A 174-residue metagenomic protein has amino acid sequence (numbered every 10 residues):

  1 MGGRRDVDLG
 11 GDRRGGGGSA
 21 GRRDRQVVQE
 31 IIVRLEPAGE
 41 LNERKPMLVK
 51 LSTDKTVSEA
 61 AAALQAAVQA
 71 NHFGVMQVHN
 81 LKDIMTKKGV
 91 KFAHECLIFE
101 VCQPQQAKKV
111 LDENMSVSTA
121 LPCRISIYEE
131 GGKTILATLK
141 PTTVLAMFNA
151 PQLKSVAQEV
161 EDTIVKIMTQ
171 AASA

Functional and structural regions predicted by a protein language model:
M1, D6-A20, D24-I32: Acidic, proline/serine/threonine- and glycine-rich low-complexity intrinsically disordered segments
V27, E43-V75, T169: Terminal, regulation- and interaction-focused segments at domain boundaries
G74-S126: Compact, glycine-rich, soluble single-domain proteins
R124-A150: Beta-strand/loop substructures that line and gate deep hydrophobic ligand-binding cavities in soluble
M147-A174: Well-ordered alpha/beta subsegment
